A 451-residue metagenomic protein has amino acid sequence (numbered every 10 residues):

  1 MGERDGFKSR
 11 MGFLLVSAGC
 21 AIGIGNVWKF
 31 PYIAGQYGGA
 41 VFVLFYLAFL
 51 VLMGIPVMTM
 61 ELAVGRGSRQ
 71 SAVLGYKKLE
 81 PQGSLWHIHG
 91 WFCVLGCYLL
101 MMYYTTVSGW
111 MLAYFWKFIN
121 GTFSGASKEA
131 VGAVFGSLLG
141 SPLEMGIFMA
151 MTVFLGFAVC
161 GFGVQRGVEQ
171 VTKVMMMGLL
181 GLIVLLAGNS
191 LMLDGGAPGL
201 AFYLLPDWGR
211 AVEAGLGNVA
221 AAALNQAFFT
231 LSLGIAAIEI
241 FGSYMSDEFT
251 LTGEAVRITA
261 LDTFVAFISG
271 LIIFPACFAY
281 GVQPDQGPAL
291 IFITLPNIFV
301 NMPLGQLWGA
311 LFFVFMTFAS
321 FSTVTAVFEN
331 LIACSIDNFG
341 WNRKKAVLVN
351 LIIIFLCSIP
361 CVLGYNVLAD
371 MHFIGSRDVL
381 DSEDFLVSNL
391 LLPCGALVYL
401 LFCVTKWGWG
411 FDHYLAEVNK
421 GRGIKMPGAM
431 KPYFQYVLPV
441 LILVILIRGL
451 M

Functional and structural regions predicted by a protein language model:
M1-W28, V57-L62, R66-I88, S246-T250 (+1 more regions): Membrane-interface "cap" regions at the ends of multi-pass membrane proteins
G2-F7, E169, K173-F321, K345-A346 (+1 more regions): Membrane-embedded translocation segments of transport machinery
G2-G6, I33-Y37, G67-F92, T105-Q165 (+5 more regions): Inter-helical loop and helix-membrane interface segments of multi-pass membrane transporters/permeases
G6, G12-L14, C20, P142 (+6 more regions): Loop-to-transmembrane helix boundary motifs in multi-pass membrane proteins
G6-S17, F42-F45, S84-Y98, I147-T152 (+5 more regions): Select transmembrane alpha-helical segments in multipass membrane proteins
G12-F49, A236-G242, T252-V256, A260-L261 (+1 more regions): Transmembrane helix-boundary motif of multi-pass solute transporters/channels
H89, V94, F339-L351, S382-I442: C-terminal membrane-solvent junction of multi-pass transporters and transport-like membrane proteins
S108-G140, Y244-E248, G253, R257-V265 (+5 more regions): Helix-loop-helix connectors at the membrane interface of multi-pass transporters/channels
